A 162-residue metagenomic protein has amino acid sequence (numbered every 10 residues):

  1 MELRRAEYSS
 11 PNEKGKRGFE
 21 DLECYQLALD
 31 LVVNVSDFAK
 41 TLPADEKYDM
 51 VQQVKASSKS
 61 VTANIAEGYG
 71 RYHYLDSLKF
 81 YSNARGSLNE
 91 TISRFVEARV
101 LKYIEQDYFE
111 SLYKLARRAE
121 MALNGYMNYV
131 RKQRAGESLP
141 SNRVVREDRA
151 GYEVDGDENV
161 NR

Functional and structural regions predicted by a protein language model:
M1-R162: Amphipathic alpha-helical assembly/interaction segments
